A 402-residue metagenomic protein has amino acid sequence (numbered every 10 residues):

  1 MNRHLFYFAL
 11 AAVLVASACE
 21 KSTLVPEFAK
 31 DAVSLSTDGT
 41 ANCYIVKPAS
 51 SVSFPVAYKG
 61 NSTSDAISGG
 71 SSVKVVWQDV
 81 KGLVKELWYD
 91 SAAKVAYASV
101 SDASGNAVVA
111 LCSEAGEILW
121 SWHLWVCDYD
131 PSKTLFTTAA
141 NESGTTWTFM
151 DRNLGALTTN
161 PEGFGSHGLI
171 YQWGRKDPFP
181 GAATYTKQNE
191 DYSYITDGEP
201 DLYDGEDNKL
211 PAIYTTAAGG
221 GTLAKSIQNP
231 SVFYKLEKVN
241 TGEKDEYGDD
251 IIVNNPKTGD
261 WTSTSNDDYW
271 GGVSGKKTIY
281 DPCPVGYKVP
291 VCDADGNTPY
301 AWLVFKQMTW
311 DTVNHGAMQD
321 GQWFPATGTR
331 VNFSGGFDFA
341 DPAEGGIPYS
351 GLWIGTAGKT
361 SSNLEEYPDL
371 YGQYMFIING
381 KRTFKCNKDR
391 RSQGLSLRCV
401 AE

Functional and structural regions predicted by a protein language model:
M1-H4, A16-L35, C399: Bacterial Sec-dependent N-terminal signal peptides
F8-A16: Bacterial N-terminal signal peptides
P26-W88, K133-L154, T158-T159: Solvent-exposed, low-complexity, repeat-rich "mucin-like" stalks and linkers
A92-S104: Extracellular/luminal low-complexity segments enriched in Ser/Thr/Pro
Y97, V108, A156, K238-E402: C-terminal, surface-exposed recognition/capping segments
S104-E114: A short beta-strand micro-motif common to beta-rich folds, especially ectodomain repeats
G116-T137, T146: C-terminal edge beta-strand
T134-T262, V291-D293: A short glycine-rich, aromatic-capped structural motif
